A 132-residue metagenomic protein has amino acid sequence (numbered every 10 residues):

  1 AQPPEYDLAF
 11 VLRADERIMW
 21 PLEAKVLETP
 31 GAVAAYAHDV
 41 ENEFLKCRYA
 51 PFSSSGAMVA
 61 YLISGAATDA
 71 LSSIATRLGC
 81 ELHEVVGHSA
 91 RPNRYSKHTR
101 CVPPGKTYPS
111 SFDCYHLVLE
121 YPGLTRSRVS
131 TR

Functional and structural regions predicted by a protein language model:
A1-E16: Active-site metal-binding core of divalent-cation-utilizing nuclease and nuclease-like domains
A1-Q2, V33-A37: Phosphate/oxyanion-binding active-site loops and adjacent basic polyanion-contact surfaces
P4, L45-C47: Alpha-helical scaffolding within the catalytic cores of extracellular/periplasmic polymer-degrading hydrolases
L8-F10, W20-E28, F44: Conserved catalytic cores of phosphodiester-cleaving nucleases, focusing on short active-site segments
P30-A34, C47-S55, T68-R132: C-terminal tail/extension regions appended to the core domain(s) of diverse proteins
A37-E43: Well-ordered, non-membrane alpha-helical segments in soluble/globular domains
A60-A66: Short beta-alpha junction loops
